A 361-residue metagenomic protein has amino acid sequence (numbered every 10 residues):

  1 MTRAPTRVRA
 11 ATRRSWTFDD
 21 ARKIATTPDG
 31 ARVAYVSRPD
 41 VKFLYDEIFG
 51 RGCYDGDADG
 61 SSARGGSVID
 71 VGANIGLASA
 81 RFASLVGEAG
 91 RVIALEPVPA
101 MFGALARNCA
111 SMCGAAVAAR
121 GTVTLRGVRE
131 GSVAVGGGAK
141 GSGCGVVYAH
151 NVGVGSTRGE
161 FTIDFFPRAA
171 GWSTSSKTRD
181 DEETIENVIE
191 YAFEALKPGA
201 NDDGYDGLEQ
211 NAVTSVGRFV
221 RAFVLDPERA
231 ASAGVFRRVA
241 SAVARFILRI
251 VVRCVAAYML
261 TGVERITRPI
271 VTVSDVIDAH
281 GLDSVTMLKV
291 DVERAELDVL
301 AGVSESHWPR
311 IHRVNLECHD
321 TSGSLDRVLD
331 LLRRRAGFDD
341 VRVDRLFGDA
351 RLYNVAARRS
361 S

Functional and structural regions predicted by a protein language model:
T2-S361: Phosphate/nucleotide-binding beta-alpha loop and adjacent structural elements of enzyme active sites
